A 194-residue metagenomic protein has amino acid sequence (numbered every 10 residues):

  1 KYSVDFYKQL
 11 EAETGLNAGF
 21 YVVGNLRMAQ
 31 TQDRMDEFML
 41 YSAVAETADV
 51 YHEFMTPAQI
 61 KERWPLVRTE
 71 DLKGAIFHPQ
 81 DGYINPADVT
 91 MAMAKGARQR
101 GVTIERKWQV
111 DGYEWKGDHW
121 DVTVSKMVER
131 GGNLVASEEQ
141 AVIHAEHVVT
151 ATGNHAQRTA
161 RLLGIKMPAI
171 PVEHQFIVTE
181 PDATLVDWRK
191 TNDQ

Functional and structural regions predicted by a protein language model:
K1-R63, Q194: Dinucleotide-binding Rossmann-like beta1-alpha1 core, especially the glycine-rich loop that anchors the ADP
N25-A29, A75-F77, F176: Short aromatic/hydrophobic contact patches that present stacked aromatics for nucleic-acid/ligand binding
D33, W64-L72, E114-D121: A short, glycine/Asx- and small/polar-enriched loop/turn that sits immediately N-terminal to a beta-strand
E53-T56, I104-R106, T150: General beta-strand structural signal in soluble alpha/beta enzymes
A58, A87, W108, E146-H147: Structural detector for helix-capping/boundary residues
A75-G96, G153-H155: Mid-domain beta-loop-alpha active-site segment that forms a flexible, acidic cofactor/metal-binding surface
R98-D111: A conserved beta-strand/loop element that lines the FAD pocket in flavoprotein oxidoreductases
Y113-Q194: Flavin-dependent oxidoreductases
